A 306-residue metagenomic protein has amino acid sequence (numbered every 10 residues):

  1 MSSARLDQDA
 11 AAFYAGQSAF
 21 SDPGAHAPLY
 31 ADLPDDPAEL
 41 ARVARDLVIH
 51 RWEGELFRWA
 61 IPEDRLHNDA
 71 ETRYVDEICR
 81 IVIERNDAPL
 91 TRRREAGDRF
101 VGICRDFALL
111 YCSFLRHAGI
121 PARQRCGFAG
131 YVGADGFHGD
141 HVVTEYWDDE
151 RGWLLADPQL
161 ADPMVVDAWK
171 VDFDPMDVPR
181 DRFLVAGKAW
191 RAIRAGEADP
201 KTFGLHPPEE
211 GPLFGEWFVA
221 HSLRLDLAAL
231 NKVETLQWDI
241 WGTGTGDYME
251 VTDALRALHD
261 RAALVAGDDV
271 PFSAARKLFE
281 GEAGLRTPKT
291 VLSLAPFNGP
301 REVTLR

Functional and structural regions predicted by a protein language model:
M1-S2, R151, T304-R306: Polar low-complexity intrinsically disordered regions
S2-D98, L110: Secondary-structure boundary elements
D7-S21, A41-R51, R58-D64, F128-V142 (+1 more regions): His-Asp-centered catalytic microenvironments across diverse enzyme cores, prominently the transglutaminase-like
P28-L29, P37, F114, Q124 (+1 more regions): Functionally constrained cores in energy, signaling, and assembly domains
G97-C126, T144: Cysteine-centered nucleophilic/redox motifs
L278-E280, L285-R306: Charge-rich interaction surfaces and accessory domains that mediate macromolecular binding and assembly
